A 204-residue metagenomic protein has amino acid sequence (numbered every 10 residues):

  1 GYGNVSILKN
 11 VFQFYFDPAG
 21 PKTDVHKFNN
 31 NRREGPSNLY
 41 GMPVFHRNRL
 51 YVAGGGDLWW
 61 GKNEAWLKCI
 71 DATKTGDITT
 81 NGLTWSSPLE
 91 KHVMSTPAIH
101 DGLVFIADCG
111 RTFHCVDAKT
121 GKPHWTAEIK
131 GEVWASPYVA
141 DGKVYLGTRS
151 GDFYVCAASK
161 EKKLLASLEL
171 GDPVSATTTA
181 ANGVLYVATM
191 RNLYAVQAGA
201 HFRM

Functional and structural regions predicted by a protein language model:
G1-M204: Noncatalytic, solvent-exposed loop/strand surfaces of beta-propeller-type extracellular/periplasmic domains
